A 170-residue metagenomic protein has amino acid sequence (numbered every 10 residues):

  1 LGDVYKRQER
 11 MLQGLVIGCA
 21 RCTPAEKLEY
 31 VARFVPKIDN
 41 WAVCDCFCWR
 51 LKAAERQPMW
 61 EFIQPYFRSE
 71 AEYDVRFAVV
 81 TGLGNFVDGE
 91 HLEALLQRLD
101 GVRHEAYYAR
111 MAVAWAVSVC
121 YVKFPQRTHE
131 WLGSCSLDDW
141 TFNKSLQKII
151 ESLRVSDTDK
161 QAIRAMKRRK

Functional and structural regions predicted by a protein language model:
L1-K170: Alpha-helical scaffold domains
